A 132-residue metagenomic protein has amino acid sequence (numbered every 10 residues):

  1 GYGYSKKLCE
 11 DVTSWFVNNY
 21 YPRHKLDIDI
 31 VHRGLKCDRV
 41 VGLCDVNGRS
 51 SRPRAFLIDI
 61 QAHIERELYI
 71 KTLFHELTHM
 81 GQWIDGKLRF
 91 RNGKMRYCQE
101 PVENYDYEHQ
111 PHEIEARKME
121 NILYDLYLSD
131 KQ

Functional and structural regions predicted by a protein language model:
G1-Y4, L26-R39: Hydrophobic or amphipathic, alpha-helical segments that drive membrane association/targeting
Y4-K25: Zn2+-dependent metallopeptidase catalytic core
R33-E67, W83-I84: Active-site scaffold of zinc-dependent metalloenzymes
E67, W83-I114: Post-HEXXH active-site segment of zinc metalloproteases
K71-I84, A116: Active-site recognition of the HExxH zinc-binding catalytic motif
P111-Y124: An active-site-proximal "capping" alpha-helix that borders the catalytic cofactor pocket
L123-Q132: Replace "(M1/M4/M9/M12/WLM)" with "(e.g., M1/M4/M8/M9/M12/M26/WLM)" and add "not limited to" to clarify scope
